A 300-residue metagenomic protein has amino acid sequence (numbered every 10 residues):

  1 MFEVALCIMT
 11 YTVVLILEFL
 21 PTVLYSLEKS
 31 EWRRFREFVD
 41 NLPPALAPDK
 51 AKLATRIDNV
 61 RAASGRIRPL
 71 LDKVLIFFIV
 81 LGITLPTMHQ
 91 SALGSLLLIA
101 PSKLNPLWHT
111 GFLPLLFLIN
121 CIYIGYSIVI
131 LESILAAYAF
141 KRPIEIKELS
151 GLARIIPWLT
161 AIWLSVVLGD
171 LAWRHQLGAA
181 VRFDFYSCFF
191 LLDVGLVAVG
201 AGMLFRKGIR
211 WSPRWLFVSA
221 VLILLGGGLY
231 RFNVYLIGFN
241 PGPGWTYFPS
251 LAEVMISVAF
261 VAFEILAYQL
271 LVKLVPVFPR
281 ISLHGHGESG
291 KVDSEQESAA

Functional and structural regions predicted by a protein language model:
M1-I209, S282-E288: Long, contiguous internal "core" modules enriched in hydrophobic/ aromatic residues
K207-G208, S212-A300: TerminUS-proximal long segments
